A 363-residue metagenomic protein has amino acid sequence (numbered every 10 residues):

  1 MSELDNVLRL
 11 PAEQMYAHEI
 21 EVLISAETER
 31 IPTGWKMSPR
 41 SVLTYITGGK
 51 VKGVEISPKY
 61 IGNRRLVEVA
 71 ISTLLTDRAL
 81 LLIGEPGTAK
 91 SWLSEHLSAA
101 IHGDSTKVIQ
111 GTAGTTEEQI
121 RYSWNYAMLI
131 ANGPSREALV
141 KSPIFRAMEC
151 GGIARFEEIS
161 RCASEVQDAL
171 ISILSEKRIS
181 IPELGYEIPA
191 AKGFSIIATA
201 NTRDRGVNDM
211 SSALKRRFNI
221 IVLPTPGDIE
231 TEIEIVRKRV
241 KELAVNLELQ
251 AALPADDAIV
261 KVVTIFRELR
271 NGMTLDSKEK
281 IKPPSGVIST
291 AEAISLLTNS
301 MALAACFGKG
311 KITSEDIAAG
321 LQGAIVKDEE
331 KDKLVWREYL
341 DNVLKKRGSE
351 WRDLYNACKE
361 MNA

Functional and structural regions predicted by a protein language model:
S2-L247: AAA+ P-loop NTPase catalytic core and its hallmark functional loops
S38, T116, V140, R155 (+3 more regions): A diffuse structural propensity rather than consistent per-protein peaks
R64, E68, S142, D168 (+3 more regions): Non-catalytic, well-ordered alpha-helical scaffold segments
D77, D104, A131, I221 (+4 more regions): Amphipathic alpha-helical interaction segments
S172, E176, T298-A302, G323: Short, residue-level hotspots on alpha-helical faces of the histone-fold and other alpha-helical interaction modules
R217, I235, N299-A302, G320: A general alpha-helix detector
V240-K311: Conserved AAA+ ATPase small/helical "lid" subdomain
A305-A363: C-terminal engagement/docking regions of AAA+ P-loop ATPases
